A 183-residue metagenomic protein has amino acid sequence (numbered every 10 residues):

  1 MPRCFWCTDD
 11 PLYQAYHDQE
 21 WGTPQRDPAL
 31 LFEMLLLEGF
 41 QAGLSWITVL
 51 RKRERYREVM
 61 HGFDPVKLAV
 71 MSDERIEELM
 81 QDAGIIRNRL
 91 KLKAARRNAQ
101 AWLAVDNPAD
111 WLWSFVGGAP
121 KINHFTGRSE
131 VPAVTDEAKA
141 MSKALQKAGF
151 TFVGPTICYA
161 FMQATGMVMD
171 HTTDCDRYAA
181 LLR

Functional and structural regions predicted by a protein language model:
M1-R183: HhH-family (HhH-GPD) DNA N-glycosylase catalytic core used in base-excision repair
